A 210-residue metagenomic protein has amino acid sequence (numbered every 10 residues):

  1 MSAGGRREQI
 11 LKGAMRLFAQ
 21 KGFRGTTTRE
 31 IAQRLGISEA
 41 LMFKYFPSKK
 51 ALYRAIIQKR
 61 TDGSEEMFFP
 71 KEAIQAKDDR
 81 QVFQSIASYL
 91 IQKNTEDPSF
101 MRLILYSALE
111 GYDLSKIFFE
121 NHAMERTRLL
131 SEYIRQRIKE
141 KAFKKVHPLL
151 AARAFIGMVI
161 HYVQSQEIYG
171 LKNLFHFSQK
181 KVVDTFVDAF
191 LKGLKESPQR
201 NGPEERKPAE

Functional and structural regions predicted by a protein language model:
R6-M15, I31, I56-R60, S64 (+1 more regions): Generic hydrophobic, amphipathic alpha-helix propensity
Q9, L17-A51, A55-I56: Helix-turn-helix
I10-F18, L90, F190: Short hydrophobic clusters on alpha-helical segments that form packing/core surfaces in small helical domains
K49, I56, R60, S64 (+6 more regions): Hydrophobic/aromatic residues within well-ordered alpha-helical segments
R54-I86, Y133-R135: Amphipathic alpha-helical linker/stalk segments
Q58, Q81-Y106, I156-V163, K192: Helical hydrophobic small-molecule/effector-binding pocket
Q75, Q81, Q92-S131, N173-H176: Short secondary-structure transition hinges
Y106, K116, E120, I138-D188 (+2 more regions): Hydrophobic/aromatic-rich alpha-helical bundle segments in the mid-to-C-terminal region
